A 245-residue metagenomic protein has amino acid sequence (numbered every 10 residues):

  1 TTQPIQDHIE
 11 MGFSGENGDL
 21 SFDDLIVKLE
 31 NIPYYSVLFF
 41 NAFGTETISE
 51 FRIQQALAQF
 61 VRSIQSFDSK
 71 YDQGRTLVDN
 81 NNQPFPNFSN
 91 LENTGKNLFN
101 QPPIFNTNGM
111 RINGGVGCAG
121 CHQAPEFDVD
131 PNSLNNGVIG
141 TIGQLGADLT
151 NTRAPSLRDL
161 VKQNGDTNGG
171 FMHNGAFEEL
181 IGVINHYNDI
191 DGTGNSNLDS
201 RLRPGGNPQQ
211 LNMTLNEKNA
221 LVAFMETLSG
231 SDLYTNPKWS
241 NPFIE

Functional and structural regions predicted by a protein language model:
T1-E245: Periplasmic c-type cytochrome electron-transfer domains
